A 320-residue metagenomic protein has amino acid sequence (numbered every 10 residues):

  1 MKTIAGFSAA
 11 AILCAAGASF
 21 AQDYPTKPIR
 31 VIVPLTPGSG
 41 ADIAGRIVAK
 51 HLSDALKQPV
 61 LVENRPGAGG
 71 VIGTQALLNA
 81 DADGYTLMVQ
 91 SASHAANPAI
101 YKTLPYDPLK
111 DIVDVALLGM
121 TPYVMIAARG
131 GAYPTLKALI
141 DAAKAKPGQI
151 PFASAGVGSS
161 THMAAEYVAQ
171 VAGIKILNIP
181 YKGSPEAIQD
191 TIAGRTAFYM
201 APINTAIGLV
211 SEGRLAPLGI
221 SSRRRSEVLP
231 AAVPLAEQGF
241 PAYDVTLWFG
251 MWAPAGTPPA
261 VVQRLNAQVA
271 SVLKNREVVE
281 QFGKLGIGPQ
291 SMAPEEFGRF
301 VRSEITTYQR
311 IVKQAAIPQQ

Functional and structural regions predicted by a protein language model:
M1-S8: Bacterial N-terminal signal peptides that target proteins for export
A16-A18: N-terminal signal peptide c-region/cleavage motif recognized by signal peptidases
A21-D111, Q149-P151, V157, G173-A197 (+3 more regions): N-terminal (or domain-start) structured segment
T26-P28, S211, E237, P259-Q320: An extracytoplasmic/periplasmic, membrane-proximal ligand-sensing/linker region
G40, A44, V48, L52 (+13 more regions): Stable alpha-helical elements in mature extracytoplasmic
N79-Y85, A99-E186, L235-E237, W248-Q281: Hinge/capping helix and adjacent helix->loop/strand transition within the periplasmic-binding protein
H94-T103, A169-V171, F198-A232: A ligand-binding cleft/hinge motif common to bilobed small-molecule-binding domains
